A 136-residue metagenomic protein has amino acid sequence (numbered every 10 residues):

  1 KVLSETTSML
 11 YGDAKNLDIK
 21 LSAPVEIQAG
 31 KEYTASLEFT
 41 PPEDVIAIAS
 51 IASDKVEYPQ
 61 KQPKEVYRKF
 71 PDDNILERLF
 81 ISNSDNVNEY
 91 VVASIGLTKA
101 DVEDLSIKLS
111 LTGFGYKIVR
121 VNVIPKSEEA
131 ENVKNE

Functional and structural regions predicted by a protein language model:
K1-K15: Long, contiguous interaction/targeting segments characteristic of exported/extracellular or secretory-pathway proteins
L21-Q28, T34: Short beta-strand segments of immunoglobulin-like
T34-P42: Short edge beta-strand/loop segments characteristic of extracellular beta-sandwich folds
L37, I46-A52, V92: Beta-strand-rich binding/interaction modules
V45-A47, K55-E65: Short aromatic-acidic-glycine turn motif
F70-R78: Aromatic sugar-binding surface patches on proteins that engage polysaccharides or sugar-phosphate polymers
L79, S84-L109: Short, aromatic- and glycine-rich surface loops/edge beta-strands on solvent-exposed regions
K99-E136: Short beta-strand elements
